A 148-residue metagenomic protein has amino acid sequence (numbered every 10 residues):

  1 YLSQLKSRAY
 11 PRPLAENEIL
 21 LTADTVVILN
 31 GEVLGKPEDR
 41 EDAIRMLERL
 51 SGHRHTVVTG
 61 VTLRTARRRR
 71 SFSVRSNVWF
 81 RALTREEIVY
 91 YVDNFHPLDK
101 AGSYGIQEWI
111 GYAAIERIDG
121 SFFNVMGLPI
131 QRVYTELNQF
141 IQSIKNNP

Functional and structural regions predicted by a protein language model:
Y1-P148: Anionic-ligand binding patches
